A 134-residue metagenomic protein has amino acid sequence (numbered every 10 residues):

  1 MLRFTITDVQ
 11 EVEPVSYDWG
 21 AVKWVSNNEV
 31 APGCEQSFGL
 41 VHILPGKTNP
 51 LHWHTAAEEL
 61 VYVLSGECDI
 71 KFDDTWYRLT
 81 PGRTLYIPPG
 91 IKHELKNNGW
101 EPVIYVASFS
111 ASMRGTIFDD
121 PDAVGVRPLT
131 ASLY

Functional and structural regions predicted by a protein language model:
M1-Q36, T116-Y134: A short, N-terminal "cap"/entry segment at the start of jelly-roll beta-barrel domains of the cupin/DSBH fold
W24, G39-H54: Conserved short histidine dyad/triad with adjacent acidic residue
L40-V41, Y86, E101-T116: A short hydrophobic beta-strand segment most commonly corresponding to one strand of the jelly-roll/cupin
P50-H52, I70-K71, I87, H93-G99: Short beta-strand His + acidic residue motifs that chelate non-heme Fe in jelly-roll/DSBH and cupin folds
A56, W100-E101: Short strand-connecting beta-turns/loops that link adjacent beta-strands
A56-E58, Y62-C68: Glycine- and acidic-residue-biased ligand/ion/polar-headgroup-sensing regions
E67-D69, W76, K92, P102: Structural motif
D74-P89: Short acidic-glycine-tyrosine-enriched beta hairpin
